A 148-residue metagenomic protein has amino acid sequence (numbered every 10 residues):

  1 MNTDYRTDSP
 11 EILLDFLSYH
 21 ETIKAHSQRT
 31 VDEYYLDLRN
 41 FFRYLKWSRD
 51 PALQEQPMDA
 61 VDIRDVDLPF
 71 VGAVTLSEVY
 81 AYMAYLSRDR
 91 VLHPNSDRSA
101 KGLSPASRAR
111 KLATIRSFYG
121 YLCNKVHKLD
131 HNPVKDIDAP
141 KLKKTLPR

Functional and structural regions predicted by a protein language model:
N2, L14-R29, R39-L146: N-terminal core-binding DNA-recognition domain of tyrosine recombinases/integrases
